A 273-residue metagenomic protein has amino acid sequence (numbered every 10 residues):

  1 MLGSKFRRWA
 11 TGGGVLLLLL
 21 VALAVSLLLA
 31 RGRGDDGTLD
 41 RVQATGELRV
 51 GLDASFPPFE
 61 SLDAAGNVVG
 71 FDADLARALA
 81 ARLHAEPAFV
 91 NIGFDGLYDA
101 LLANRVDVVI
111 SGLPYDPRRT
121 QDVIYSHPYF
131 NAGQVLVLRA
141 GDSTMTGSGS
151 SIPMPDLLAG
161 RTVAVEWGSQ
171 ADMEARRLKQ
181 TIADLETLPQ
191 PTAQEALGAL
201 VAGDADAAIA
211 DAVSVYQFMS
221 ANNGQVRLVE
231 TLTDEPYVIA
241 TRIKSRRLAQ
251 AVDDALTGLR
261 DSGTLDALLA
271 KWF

Functional and structural regions predicted by a protein language model:
T11, G32-G112, Q121: Extracytoplasmic small-molecule ligand-binding "clamshell" domains of the periplasmic binding protein/Venus flytrap
L23-D36, G168-L188, V226-L228, T257-F273: Ligand-binding clefts/hinges and TM-proximal coupling segments of bilobed small-molecule sensing domains
D36, F89-D99, G149-I152, T187-G198 (+1 more regions): Short helix-initiation/N-cap motifs at beta->coil->alpha
L48-R49, H84-E86, L102-S111, R161 (+3 more regions): Alpha-to-beta junction loops
E60-D63, A76-A85, P155-L157, A171-P189 (+2 more regions): Ligand-binding cleft/hinge of the Venus flytrap
D95-D99, L113-D122, R176-L178, A199-T233: A ligand-binding cleft/hinge motif common to bilobed small-molecule-binding domains
N131-L138, A212, Y216-T257, F273: Periplasmic-binding protein-like
R139-V163: Flexible hinge/capping segments at coil-to-helix
